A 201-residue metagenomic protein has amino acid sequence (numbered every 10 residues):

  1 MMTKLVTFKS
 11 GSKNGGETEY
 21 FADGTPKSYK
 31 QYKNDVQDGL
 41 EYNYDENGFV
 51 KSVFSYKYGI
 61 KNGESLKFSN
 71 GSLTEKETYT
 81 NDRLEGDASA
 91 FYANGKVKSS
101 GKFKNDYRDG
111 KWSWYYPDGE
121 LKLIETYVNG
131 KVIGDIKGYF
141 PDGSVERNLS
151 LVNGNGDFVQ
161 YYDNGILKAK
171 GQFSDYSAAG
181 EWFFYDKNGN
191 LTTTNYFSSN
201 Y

Functional and structural regions predicted by a protein language model:
M1-Y201: Glycine/tyrosine- and acidic-biased, solvent-exposed loop/turn segments at the edges of beta-strands
